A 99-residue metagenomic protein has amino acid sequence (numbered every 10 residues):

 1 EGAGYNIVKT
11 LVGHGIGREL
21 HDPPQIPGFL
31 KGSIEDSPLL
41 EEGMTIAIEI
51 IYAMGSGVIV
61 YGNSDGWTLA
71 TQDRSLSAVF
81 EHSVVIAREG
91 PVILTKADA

Functional and structural regions predicted by a protein language model:
E1-F29, I34-S37, M44-G57: Conserved, well-structured core segments that form or line functional sites
G32-A99: Charged, cofactor-coupling segments
